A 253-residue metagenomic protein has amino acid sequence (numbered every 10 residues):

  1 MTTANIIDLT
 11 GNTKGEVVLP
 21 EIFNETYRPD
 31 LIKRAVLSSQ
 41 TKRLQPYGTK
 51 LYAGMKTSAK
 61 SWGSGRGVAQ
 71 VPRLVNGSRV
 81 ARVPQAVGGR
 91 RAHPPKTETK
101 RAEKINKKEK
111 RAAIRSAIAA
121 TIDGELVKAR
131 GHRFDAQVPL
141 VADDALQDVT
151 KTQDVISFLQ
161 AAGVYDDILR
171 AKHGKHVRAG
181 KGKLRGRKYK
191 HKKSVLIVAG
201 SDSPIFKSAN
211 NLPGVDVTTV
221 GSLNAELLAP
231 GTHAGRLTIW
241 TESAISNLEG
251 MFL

Functional and structural regions predicted by a protein language model:
T13-H191: Basic, glycine/proline-rich low-complexity segments that contact nucleic acids
K128-A129, V141-L253: RNase H-like, two-metal
